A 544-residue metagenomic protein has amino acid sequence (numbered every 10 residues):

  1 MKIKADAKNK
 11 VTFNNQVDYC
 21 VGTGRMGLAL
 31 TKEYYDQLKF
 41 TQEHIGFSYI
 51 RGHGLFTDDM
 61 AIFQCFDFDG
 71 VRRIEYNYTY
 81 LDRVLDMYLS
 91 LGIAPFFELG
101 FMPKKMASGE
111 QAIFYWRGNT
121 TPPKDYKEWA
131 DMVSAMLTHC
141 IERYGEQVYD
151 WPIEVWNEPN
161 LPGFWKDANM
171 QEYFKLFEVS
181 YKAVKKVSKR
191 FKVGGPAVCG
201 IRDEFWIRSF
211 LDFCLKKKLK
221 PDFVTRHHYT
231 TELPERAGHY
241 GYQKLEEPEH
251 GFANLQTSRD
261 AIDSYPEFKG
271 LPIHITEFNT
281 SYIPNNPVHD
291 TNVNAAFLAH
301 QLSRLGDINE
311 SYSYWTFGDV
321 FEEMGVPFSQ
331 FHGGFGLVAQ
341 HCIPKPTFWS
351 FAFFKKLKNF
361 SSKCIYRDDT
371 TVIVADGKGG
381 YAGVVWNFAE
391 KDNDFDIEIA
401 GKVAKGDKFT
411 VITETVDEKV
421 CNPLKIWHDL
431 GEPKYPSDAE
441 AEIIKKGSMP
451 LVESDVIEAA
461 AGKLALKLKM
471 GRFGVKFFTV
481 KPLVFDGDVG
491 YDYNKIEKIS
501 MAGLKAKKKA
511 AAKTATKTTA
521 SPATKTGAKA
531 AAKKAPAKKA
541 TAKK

Functional and structural regions predicted by a protein language model:
M1-G46, R472, K481-K507: Mature N-terminal, pre-catalytic/accessory segment of carbohydrate-active enzymes
A7, L28-Q42, H139, E204-C214 (+1 more regions): Short, acidic/polar
Q37, T231-N286, E310-D319: Glycoside hydrolase catalytic-domain groove-lining segments
I45-E246, T257: Substrate-binding cleft and catalytic face of glycoside hydrolase catalytic domains, especially the flexible beta-alpha
I275-D392: Aromatic/acidic polysaccharide-binding cleft in carbohydrate-active enzymes
D369-D429, R472-V484: Carbohydrate-binding surface patches
K434-L504: C-terminal beta-strand-rich structural cap/linker in extracellular carbohydrate-active enzymes
G503-K544: Intrinsically disordered, polybasic Lys/Arg-rich low-complexity tracts
